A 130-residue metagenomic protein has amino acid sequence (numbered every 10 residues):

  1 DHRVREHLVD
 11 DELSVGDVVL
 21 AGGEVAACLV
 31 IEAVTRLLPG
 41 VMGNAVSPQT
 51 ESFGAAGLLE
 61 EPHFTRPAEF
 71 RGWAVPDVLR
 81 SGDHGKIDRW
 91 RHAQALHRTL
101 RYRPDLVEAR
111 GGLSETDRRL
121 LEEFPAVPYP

Functional and structural regions predicted by a protein language model:
D1-P130: Non-catalytic terminal and connector segments of soluble metabolic enzymes
